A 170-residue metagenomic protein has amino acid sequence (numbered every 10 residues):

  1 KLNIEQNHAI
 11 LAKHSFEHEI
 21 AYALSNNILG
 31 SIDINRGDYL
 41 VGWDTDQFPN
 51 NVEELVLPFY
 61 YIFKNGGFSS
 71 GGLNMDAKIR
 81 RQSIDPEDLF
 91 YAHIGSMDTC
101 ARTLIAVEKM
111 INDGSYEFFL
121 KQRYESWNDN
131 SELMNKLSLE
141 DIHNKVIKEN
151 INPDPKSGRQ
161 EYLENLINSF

Functional and structural regions predicted by a protein language model:
K1-L55, G66, R159-F170: Acidic/histidine-rich catalytic cores of soluble enzymes
G42-Y60, S69-F170: Alpha/beta catalytic barrel-like cores
